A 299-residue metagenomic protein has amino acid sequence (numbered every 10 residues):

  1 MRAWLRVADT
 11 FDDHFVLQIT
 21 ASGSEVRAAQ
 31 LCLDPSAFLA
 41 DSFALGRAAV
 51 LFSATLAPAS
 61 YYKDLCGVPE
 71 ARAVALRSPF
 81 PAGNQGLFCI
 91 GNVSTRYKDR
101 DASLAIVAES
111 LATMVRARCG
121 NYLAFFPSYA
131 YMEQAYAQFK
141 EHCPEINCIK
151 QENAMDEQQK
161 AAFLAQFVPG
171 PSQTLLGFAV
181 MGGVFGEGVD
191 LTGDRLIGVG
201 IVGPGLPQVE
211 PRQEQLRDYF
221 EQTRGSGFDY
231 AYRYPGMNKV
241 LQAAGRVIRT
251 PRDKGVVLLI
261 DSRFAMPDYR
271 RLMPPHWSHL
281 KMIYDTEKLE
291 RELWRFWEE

Functional and structural regions predicted by a protein language model:
M1-E299: ASCE RecA-like P-loop NTPase motor cores that couple ATP hydrolysis to mechanical translocation on nucleic acids
